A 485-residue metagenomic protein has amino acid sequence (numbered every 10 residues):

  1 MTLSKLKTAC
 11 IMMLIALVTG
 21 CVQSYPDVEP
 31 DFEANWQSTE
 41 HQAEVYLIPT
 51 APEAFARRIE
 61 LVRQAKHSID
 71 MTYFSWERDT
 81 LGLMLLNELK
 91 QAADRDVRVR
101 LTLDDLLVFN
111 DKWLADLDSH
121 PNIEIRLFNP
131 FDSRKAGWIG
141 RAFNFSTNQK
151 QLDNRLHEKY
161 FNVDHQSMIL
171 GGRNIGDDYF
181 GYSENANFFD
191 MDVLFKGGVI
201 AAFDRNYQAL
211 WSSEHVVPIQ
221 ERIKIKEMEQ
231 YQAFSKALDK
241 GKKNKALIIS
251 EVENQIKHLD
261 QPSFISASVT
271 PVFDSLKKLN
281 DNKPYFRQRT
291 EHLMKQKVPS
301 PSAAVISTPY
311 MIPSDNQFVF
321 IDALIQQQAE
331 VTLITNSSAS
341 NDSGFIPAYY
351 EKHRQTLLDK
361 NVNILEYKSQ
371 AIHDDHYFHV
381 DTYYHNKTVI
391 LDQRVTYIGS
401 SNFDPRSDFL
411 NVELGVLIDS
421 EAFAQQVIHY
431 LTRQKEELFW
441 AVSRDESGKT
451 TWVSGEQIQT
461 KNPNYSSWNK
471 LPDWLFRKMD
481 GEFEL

Functional and structural regions predicted by a protein language model:
T2-C10: Bacterial N-terminal signal peptides that target proteins for export
A9-T19: Bacterial N-terminal signal peptides
C21-R126, P130-L156, V163-L485: Charged, low-complexity intrinsically disordered terminal segments
